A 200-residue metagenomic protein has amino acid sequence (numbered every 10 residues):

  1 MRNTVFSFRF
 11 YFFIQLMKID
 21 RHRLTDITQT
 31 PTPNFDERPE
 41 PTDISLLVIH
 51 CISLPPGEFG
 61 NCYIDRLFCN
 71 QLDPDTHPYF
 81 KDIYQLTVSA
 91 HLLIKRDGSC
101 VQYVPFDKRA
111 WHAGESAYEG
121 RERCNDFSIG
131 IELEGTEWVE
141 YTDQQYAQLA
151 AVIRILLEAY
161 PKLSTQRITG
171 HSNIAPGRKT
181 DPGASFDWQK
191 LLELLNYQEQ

Functional and structural regions predicted by a protein language model:
M1-L16: N-terminal amphipathic/basic-hydrophobic helices that include classical n-h-c signal peptides and signal-anchor
F12-E122: N-terminal catalytic cores of peptidoglycan-degrading enzymes
M17-T25, E122, F127, T136-Q200: Basic/polar, cationic surfaces and motifs that engage anionic cell-wall and phosphate/carboxylate ligands
I131: Conserved, mostly hydrophobic/aromatic
